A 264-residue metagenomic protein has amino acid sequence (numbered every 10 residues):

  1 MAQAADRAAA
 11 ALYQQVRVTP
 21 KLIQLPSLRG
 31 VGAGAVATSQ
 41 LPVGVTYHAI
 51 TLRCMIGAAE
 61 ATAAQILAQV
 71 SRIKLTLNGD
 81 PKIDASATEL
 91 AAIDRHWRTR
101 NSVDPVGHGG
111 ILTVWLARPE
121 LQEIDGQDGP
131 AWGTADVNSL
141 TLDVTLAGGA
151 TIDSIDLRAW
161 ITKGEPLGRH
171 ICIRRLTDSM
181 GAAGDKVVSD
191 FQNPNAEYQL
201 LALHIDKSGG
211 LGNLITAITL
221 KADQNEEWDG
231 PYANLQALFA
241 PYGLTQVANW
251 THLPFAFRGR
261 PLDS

Functional and structural regions predicted by a protein language model:
M1-S264: Beta-strand-centric surfaces of beta-sandwich/beta-rich domains
